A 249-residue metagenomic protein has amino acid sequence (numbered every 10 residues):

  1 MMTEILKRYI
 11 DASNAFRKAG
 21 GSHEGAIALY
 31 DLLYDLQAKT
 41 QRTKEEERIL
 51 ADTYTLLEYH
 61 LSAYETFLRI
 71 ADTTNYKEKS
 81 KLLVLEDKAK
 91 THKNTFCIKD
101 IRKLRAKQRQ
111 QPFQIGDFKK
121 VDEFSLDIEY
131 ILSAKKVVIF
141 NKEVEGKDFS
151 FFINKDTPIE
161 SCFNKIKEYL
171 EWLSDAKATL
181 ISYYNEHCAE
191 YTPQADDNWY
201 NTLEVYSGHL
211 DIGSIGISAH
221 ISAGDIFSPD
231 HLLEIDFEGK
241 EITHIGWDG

Functional and structural regions predicted by a protein language model:
M1-A38, T95-I98, R102-D122, I139-N141 (+1 more regions): N-terminal alpha-helical interaction modules that lie
T3-C97: Alpha-helical protein-protein interaction scaffolds
L50, I70, Y200-I212, I242: A structural signal for short, hydrophobic beta-strand segments that form beta-sheets in beta-rich/all-beta domains
A71-V137: Phosphate/pyrophosphate-recognition segments in soluble nucleotide-handling domains
D122-N141, Y206-L233: Exposed beta-strand-loop-beta-strand "reactive/processing" segments of non-cytosolic proteins
E143-K147, N154-T157, H220-D225, W247-G249: Secondary-structure transition/turn motif
D148-Y206: Long, charged/polar, surface-exposed segments that mediate recognition or autoinhibition
S228, L233-G249: A short, surface-exposed interaction/processing loop segment used at functional sites
